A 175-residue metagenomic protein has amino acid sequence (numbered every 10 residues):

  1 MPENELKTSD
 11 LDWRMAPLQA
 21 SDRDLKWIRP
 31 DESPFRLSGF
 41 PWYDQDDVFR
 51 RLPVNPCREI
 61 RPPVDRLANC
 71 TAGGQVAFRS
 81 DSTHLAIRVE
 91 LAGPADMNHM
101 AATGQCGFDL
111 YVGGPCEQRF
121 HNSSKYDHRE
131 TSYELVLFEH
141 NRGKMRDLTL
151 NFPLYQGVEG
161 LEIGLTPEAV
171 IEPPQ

Functional and structural regions predicted by a protein language model:
M1-P174: N-terminal secretory targeting modules
